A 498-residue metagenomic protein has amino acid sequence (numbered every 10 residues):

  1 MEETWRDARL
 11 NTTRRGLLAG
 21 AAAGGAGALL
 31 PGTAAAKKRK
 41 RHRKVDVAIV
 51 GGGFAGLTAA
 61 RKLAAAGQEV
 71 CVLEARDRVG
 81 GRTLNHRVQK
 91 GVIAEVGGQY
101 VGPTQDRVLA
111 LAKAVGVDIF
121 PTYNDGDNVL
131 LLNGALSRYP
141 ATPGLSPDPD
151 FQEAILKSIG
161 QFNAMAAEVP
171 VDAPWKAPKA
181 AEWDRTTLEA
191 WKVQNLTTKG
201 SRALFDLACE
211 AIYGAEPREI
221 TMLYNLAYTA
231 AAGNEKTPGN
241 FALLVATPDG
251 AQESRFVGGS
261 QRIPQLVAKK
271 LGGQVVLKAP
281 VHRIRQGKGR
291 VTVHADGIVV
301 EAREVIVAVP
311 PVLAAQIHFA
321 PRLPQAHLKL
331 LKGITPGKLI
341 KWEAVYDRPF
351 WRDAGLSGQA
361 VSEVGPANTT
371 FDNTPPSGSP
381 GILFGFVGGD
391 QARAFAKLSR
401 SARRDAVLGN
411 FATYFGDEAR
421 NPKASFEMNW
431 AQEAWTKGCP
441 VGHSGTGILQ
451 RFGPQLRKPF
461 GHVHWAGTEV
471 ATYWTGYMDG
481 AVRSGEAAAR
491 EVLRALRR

Functional and structural regions predicted by a protein language model:
M1-T12: N-terminal secretory signal peptides
V47-C71: N-terminal Rossmann-like FAD-binding beta1-loop-alpha1 element of flavoenzymes
A64-H86: Glycine-rich FAD pyrophosphate-binding loop
G91-A164: Dinucleotide-binding Rossmann-like beta1-alpha1 core, especially the glycine-rich loop that anchors the ADP
P170-A279, G287-R290, A308, H318 (+2 more regions): Active-site/ligand-binding neighborhood in enzyme catalytic cores
R290, A308, K338, W351-R498: Conserved flavin/dinucleotide-binding core of flavoenzymes
D296-E304: Core beta-strand elements of the Rossmann-like FAD/NAD(P) dinucleotide-binding domain in flavoenzyme oxidoreductases
V307-L323: Flavin (primarily FAD) binding-site architecture
